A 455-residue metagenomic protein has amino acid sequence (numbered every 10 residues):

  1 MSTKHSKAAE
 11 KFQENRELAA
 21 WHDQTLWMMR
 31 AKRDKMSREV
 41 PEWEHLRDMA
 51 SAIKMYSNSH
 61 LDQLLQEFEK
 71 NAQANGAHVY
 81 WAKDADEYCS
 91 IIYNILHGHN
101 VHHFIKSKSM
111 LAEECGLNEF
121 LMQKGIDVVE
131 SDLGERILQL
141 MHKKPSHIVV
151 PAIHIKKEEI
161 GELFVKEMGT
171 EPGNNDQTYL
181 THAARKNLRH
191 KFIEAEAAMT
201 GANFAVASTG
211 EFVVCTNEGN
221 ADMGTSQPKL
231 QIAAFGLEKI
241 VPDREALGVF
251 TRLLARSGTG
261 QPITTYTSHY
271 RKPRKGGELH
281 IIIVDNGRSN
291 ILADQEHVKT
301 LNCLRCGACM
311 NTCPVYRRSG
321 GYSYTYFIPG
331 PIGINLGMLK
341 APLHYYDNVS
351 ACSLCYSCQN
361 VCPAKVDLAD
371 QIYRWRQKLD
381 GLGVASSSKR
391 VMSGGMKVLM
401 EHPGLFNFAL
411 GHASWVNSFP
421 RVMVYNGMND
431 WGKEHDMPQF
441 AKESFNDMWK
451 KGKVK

Functional and structural regions predicted by a protein language model:
M1, H5-L26, E39, M392-K455: Intrinsic disorder at enzyme termini
M1-E296: The feature marks the mature, well-folded catalytic cores of soluble enzymes
D84, C309, D367-L368: Helix N-cap / loop-to-helix initiation motif
N118, E245-G248, R252, G307 (+2 more regions): Predominant activation on well-ordered alpha-helical scaffold segments within soluble catalytic domains
Y266, R274-T300, Y316-Y425: Ferredoxin-type iron-sulfur electron-transfer modules in oxidoreductases and energy-metabolism complexes
C306-M310, C355: Extended amphipathic alpha-helical segments enriched in small hydrophobics
C313: Conserved nucleotide- and phosphate/pyrophosphate-binding catalytic cores in adenylate/nucleotidyl-handling enzymes
